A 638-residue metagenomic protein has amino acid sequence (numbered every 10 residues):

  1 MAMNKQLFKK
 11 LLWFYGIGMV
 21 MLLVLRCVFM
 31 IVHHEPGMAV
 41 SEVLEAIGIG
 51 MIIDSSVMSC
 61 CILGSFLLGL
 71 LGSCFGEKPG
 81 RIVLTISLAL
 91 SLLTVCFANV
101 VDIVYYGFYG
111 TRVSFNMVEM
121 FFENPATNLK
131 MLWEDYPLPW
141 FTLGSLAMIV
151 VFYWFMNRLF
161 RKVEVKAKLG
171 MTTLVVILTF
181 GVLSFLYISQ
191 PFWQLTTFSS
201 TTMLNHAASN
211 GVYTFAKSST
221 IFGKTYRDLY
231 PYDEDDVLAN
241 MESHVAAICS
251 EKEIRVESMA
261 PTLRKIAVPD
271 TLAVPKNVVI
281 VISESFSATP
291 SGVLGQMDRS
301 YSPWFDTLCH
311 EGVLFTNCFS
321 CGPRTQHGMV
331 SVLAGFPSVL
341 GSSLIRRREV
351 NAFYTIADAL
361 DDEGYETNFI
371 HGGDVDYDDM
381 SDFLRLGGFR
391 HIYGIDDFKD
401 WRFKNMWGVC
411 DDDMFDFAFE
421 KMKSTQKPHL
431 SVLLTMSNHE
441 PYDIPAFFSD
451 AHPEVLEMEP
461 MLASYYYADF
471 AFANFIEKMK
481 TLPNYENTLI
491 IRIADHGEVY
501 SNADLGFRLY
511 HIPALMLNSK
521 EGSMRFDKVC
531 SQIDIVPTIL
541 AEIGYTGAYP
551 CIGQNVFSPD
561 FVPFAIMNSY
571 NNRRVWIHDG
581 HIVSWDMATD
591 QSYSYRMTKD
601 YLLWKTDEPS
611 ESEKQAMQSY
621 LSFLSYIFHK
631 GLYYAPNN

Functional and structural regions predicted by a protein language model:
A2-D228: Transmembrane and membrane-interface helices of multi-pass, inner-membrane envelope-modifying transferases
Q6-K9, R158, A239, S243 (+4 more regions): Polar/charged alpha-helical tracts
G50, D54, M131, W154 (+8 more regions): Residues that form generic nucleotide/phosphate-binding pockets
S55, I103, S285, H496 (+2 more regions): Conformational gate/switch positions in structured elements
G69-L71, L456-E457, I577: Short alpha-helical linear motifs
E77-K78, A147-I149, N157-L159, E234 (+7 more regions): Short, charged/polar low-complexity linear motifs in solvent-exposed/disordered segments
Q190-G553, S558-V562, Y570: Soluble catalytic regions of membrane-associated enzymes that act on cell-envelope and secretory-pathway components
G522-N638: Membrane-interface soluble catalytic domains
